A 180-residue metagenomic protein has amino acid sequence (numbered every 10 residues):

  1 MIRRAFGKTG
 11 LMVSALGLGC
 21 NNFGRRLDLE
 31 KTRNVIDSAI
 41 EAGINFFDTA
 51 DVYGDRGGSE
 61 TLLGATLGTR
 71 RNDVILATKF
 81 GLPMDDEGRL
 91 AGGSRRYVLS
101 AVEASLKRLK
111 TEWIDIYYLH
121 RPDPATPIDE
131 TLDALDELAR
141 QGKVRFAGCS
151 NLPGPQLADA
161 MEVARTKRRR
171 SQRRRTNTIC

Functional and structural regions predicted by a protein language model:
M1-V74: N-terminal binding-site loop/beta-alpha segment at the start of enzyme catalytic domains that lines or forms
G7-F23, A77-L90, W113-Y118: N-terminal small/glycine-rich loop or linker at the start of catalytic domains across soluble metabolic enzymes
V13-G17, N45-F46, D73-K79, W113-I116 (+2 more regions): Structural preference for beta-strand elements that scaffold enzyme active sites
C20-E30, M84-L99, H120-T126: Active-site mouth loops of central-metabolism enzymes
N21-F23, A50-V52, K79-P83, L119-P122 (+2 more regions): Active-site beta-loop-alpha junctions enriched in small/polar residues
L27-A39, G93-K110, D133, L157-M161: Short, acidic/polar
L106-T126: Active-site groove signature of glycoside hydrolases
T126-C180: Beta/alpha (TIM)-barrel catalytic core signal, keyed to glycine-rich beta->alpha loops juxtaposed to Asp/Glu that bind
